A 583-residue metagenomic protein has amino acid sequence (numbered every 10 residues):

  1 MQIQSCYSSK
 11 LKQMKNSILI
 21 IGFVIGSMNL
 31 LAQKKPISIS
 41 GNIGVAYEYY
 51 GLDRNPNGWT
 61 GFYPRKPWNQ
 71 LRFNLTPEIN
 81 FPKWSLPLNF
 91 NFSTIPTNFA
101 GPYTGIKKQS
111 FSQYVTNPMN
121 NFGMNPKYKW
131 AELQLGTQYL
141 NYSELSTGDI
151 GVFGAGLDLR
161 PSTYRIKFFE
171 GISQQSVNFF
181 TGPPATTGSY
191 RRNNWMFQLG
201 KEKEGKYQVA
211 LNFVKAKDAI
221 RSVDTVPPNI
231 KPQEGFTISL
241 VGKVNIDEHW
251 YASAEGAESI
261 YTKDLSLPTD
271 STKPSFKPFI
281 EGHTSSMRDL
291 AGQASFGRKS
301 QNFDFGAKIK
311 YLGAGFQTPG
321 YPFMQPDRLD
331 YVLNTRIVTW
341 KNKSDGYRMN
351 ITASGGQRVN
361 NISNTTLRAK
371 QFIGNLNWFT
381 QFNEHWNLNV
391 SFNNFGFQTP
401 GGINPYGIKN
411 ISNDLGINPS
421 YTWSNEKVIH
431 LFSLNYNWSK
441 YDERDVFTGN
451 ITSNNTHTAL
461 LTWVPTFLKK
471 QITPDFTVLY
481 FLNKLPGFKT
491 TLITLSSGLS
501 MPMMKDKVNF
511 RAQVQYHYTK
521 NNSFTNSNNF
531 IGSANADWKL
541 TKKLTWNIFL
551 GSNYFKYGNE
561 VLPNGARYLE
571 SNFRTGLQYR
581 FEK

Functional and structural regions predicted by a protein language model:
M1-K35: Bacterial Sec-dependent N-terminal signal peptides
Q33-L71, I79, K83-F90, P126-L135 (+3 more regions): Transmembrane beta-strand segments of Gram-negative outer membrane beta-barrel proteins
F62-K66, L140-L145, T186-G188, P228-K231 (+1 more regions): Outer-membrane beta-barrel proteins
W68-N74, N117, E202, F213-A219 (+1 more regions): Exposed, low-structure sequence patches enriched in small/polar residues
F92-P96: Acidic helix-start/capping segments at beta-turn-to-alpha-helix junctions
F99, T104-S173, F296-G315: Outer membrane beta-barrel
F99-A100, L145-T147, V177-G182, R221-V223 (+3 more regions): A short, polar/proline- and glycine-enriched secondary-structure boundary/capping micro-motif
P161, F168-V226, P232: Hydrophobic, small-residue-rich alpha-helical packing segments that form membrane-like cores
